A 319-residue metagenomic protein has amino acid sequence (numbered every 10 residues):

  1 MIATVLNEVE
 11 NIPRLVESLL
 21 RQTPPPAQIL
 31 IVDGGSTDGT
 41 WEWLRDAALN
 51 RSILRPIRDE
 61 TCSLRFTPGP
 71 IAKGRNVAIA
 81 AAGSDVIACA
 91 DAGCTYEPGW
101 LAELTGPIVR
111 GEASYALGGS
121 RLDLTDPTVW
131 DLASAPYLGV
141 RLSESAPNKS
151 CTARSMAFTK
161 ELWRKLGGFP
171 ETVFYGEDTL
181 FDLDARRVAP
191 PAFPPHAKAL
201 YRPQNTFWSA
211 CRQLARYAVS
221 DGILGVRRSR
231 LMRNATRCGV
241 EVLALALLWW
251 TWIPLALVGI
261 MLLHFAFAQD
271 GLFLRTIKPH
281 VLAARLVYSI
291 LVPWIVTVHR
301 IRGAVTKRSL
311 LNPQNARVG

Functional and structural regions predicted by a protein language model:
E17-P26: Short, acidic, metal-binding catalytic loop of nucleotide-sugar glycosyltransferases
D33-E42, T61, C94: A conserved acidic beta->alpha catalytic loop
E60-A82: Glycine-rich, basic loop-to-helix element that forms the pyrophosphate-binding segment of sugar-nucleotide handling
I87: Short aromatic/hydrophobic "clamp" motif used to bind/position activated sugar donors
T95, G99-V129, R202: Conserved donor NDP-sugar-binding/catalytic core segment of glycosyltransferases
L122-D123, V140-E161, F174, L180 (+2 more regions): A recurrent flexible, glycine/aromatic-enriched loop bordering the glycosyltransferase active site that acts as
P170-S229: Catalytic donor/gating beta->alpha subdomain of glycosyltransferases that bind UDP-sugars
G239-S309: Membrane-embedded multi-pass helical conduit in multi-pass membrane proteins, especially envelope-biosynthetic
